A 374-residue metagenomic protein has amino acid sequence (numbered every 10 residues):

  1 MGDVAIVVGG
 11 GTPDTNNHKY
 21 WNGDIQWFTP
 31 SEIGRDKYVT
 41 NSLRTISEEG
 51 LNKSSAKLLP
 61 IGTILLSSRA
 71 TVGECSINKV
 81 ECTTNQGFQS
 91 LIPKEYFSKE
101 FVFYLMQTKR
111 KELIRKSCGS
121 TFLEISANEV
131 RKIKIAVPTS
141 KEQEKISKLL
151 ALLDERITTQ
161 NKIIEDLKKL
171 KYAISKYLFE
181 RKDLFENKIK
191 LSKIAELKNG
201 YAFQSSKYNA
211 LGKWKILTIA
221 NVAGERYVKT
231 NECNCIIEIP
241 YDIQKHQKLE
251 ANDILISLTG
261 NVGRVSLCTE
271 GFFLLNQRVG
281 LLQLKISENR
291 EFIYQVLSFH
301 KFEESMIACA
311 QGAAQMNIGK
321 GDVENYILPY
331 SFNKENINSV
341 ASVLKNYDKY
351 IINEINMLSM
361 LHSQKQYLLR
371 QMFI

Functional and structural regions predicted by a protein language model:
M1-G11, K132, V137, E180-Y201 (+1 more regions): Non-catalytic DNA-recognition/assembly elements of restriction-modification systems
G11, G23, T29-S31, R35-Q107 (+3 more regions): A short beta-sheet element
D14, K53, A202-F203, I243 (+2 more regions): Short, solvent-exposed loop/turn positions at domain surfaces that link secondary-structure elements or cap domain
D14-N22, Q204-L211, N231-E232, A308-C309: Short coil/turn segments at secondary-structure boundaries
I33, V130, F179, V222 (+1 more regions): Hydrophobic pocket-lining residues within nucleotide cofactor-binding pockets
S68, C82-Q89, M106, C118-K141 (+3 more regions): A short glycine-rich beta-alpha junction/loop motif
V102, K109-E112, C118, F292-G312: Glycine- and charge-enriched low-complexity intrinsically disordered segments
V137-F185, I189-K190, Y330-I374: Amphipathic alpha-helical coiled-coil/heptad-repeat segments
